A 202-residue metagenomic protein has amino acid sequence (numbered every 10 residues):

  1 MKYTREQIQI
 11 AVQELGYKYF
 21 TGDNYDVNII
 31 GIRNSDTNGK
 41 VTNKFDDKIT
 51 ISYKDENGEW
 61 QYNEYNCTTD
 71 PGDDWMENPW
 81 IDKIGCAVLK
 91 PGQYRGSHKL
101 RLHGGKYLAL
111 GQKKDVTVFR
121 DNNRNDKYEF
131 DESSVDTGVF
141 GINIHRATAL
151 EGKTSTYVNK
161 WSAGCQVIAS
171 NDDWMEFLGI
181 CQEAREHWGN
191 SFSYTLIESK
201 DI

Functional and structural regions predicted by a protein language model:
M1-N159, D173-Q182, W188-F192, D201: Cell wall/extracellular polymer interaction/catalysis modules
S162: Residues immediately within or flanking Cys/His clusters that coordinate Zn2+ in small zinc-binding modules
A169-S170: Helix-capping/helix-break motifs at membrane-protein junctions, especially on the cytosolic side just before or after
I197: Catalytic or ion-translocation cores adjacent to nucleophile or general acid/base/metal-coordination motifs in diverse
